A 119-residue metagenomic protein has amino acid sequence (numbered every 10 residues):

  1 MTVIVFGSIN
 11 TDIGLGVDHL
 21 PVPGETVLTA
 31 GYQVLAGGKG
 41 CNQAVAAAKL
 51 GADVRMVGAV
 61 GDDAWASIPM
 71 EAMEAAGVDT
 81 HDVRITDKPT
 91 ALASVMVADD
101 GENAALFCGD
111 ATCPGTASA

Functional and structural regions predicted by a protein language model:
M1-A59, A66-S67: Glycine-rich phosphate/adenosyl-contacting loop at the front of the ribokinase-like
T26, V34, K49-A119: Conserved N-terminal subdomain of the carbohydrate kinase-like
